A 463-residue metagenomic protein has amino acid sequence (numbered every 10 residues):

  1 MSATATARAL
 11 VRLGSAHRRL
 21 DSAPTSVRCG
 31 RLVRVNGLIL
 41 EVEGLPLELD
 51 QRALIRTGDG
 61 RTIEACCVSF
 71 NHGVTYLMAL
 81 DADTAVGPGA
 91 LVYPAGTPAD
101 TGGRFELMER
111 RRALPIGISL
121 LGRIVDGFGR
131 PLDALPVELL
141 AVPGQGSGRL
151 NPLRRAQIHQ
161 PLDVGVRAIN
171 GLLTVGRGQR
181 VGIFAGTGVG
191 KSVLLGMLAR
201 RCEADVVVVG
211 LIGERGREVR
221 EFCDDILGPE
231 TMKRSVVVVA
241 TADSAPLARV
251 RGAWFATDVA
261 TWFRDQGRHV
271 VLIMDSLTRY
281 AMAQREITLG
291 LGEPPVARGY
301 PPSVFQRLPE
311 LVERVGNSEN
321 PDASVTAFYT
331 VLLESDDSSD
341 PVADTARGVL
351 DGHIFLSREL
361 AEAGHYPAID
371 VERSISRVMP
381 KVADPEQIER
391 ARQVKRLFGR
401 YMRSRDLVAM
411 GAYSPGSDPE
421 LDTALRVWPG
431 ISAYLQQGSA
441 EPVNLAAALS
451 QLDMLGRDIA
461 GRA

Functional and structural regions predicted by a protein language model:
M1-R123: N-terminal accessory targeting/assembly segments
R12-L20, G165-I169, A256-D258, L311: Phosphate-interacting basic helix/loop segments used at nucleotide- and nucleic-acid interfaces
L20-P24, R31-V33, G44-P46, I55-D59 (+17 more regions): Replace "in large, NTP-powered and nucleic-acid-processing enzymes" with "in large, NTP-powered factors and other
V33, V68, M78, Y93 (+6 more regions): Residues in well-ordered beta-strands of folded domains
L40, D100, L132, R215 (+1 more regions): Surface-exposed, flexible loop/turn segments at secondary-structure boundaries
V92-P115, S119, L132-Q179, F184 (+3 more regions): P-loop NTPase nucleotide-binding/switch module
G171-T174, G178-A463: P-loop NTPase catalytic core
